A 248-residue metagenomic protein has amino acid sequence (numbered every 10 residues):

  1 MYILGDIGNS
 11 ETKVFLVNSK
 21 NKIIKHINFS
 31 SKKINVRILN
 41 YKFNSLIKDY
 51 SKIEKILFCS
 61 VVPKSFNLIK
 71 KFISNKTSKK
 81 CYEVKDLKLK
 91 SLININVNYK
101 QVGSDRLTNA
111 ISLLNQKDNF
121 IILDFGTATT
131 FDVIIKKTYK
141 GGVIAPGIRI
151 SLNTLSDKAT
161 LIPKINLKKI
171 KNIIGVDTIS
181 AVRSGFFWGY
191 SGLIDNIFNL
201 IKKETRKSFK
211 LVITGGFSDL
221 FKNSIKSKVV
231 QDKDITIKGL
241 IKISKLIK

Functional and structural regions predicted by a protein language model:
M1-I24, L113, K117-Y139, L155 (+1 more regions): Gly/Thr-rich phosphate-binding beta-strand-loop-beta motif of the actin/hexokinase/Hsp70
M1-I3, I7-L89: N-terminal glycine/serine-rich phosphate-binding loop of ATP-dependent small-molecule kinases, especially carbohydrate
D6, C59, V84, I122-A128 (+1 more regions): Short beta-strand segments
H26-K33, I170-K207, K222, K228-V229: Adenine-nucleotide phosphate-binding core of ATP-dependent small-molecule kinases
K32-N35, S104, L114-Q116, K140-S184 (+3 more regions): Glycine-rich phosphate-binding loop plus the immediately following alpha-helix
Y50-V102, K137-I148, I179-F187, S191 (+2 more regions): Short beta-strand-loop/turn "lid" adjacent to the catalytic site in phosphate-handling enzymes
K90-F120, G239-K248: Conserved phosphate-binding catalytic cores of ATP/NTP-utilizing and phosphoryl-transfer enzymes
K207-K248: Long hydrophobic alpha-helical segments typical of transmembrane helices together with their membrane-interfacial
